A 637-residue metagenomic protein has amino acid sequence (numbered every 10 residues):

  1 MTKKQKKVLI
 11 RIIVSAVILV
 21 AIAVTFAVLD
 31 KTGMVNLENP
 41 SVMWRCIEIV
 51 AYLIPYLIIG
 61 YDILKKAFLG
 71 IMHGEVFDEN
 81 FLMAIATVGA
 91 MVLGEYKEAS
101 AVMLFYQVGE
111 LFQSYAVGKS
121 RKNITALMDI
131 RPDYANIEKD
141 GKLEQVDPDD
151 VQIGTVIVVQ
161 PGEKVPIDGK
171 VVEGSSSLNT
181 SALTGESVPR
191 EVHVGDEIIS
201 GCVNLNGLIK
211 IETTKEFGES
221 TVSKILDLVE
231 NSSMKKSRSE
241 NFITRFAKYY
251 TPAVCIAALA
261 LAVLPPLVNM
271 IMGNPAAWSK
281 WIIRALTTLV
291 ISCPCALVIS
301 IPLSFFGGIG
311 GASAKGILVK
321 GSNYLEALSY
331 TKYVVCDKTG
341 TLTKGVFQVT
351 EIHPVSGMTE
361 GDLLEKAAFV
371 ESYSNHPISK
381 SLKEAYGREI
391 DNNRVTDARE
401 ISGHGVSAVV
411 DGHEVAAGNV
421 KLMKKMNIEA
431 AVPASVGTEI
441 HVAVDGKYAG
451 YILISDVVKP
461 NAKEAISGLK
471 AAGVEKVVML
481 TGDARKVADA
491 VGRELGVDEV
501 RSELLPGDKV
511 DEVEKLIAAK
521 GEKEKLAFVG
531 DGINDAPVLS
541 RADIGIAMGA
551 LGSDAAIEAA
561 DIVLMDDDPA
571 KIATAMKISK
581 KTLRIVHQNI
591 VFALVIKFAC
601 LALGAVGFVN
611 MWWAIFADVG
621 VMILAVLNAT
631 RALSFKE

Functional and structural regions predicted by a protein language model:
M1-W44, V117, A126, G141-L143 (+9 more regions): Flexible metal-binding regulatory segments at protein termini and peripheral loops
A16-V17, N241-M272, A285-F305, H587-F616: Bilayer-spanning, highly hydrophobic alpha-helical transmembrane segments
Y52-E138, D150-Q152, V156-I157, K164 (+5 more regions): Actuator/coupling domain of P-type ATPases
F68-D78, F112-T125, L303-S322, T630-E637: Juxtamembrane helix-loop transition segments at the membrane interface in multi-pass membrane proteins
E79-A84, L183, I291-F369, V538 (+1 more regions): Conserved catalytic phosphorylation-site environment of P-type ATPases
Q160, V349, H353-K476, R485 (+1 more regions): P-type ATPase nucleotide-binding
V410-G412, T438, V444-Q588: Conserved ATP-binding TGD loop and adjacent catalytic N/P-domain core of P-type ATPases
A519-K523, A560, M565-E637: Membrane-embedded transport module
